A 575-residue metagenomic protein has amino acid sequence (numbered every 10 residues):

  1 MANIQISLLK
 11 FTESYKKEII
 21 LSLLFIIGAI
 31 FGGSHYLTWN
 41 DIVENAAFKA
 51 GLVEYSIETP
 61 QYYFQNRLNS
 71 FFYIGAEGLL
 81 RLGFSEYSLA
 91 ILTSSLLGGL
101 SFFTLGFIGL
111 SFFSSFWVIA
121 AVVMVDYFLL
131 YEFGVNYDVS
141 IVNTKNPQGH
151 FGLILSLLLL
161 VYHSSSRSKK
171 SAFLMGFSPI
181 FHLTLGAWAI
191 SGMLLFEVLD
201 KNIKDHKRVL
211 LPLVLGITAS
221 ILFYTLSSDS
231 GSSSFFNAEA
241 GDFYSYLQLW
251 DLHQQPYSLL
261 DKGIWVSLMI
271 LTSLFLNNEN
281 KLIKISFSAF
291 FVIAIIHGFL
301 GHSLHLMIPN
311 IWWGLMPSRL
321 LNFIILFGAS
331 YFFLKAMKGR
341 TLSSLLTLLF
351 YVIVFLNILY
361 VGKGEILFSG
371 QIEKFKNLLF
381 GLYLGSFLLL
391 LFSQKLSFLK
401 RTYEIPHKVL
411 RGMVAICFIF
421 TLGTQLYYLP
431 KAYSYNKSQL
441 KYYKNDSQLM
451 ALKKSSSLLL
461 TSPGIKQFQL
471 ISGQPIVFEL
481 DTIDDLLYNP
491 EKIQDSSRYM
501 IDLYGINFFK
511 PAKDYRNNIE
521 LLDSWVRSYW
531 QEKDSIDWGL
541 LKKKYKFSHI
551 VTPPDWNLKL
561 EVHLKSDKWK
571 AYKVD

Functional and structural regions predicted by a protein language model:
M1-I30, L390-C417: Start-transfer (signal-anchor) and selected internal transmembrane alpha helices of multi-pass inner/ER membrane
I26-F72, S85, L183-A189, L199 (+2 more regions): Transmembrane catalytic cores of multi-pass membrane glycosyltransferases and polysaccharide-assembly enzymes
A29-F102, F112, W117-V123, V135-P147 (+1 more regions): Active-site lumenal/periplasmic loops and adjacent helix-entry segments of GT-C-fold, multi-pass membrane
G98, T424-Y443, M450-S524, S528 (+2 more regions): Short periplasmic/luminal acceptor-recognition loop of GT-C membrane glycosyltransferases, typified by
I119-H163, G314-F327, I372-F380: Membrane-interface micro-motifs in multi-pass membrane enzymes
Y127-E132, F350-L396, K408-S438: Transmembrane alpha-helical segments
Q148-K170, L174-M175, S191, L199: Specific aromatic-rich, kink-prone transmembrane helix
Y162-F177, D205-L213, L345-L348: Short hydrophobic alpha-helices at membrane interfaces in multi-pass membrane enzymes
